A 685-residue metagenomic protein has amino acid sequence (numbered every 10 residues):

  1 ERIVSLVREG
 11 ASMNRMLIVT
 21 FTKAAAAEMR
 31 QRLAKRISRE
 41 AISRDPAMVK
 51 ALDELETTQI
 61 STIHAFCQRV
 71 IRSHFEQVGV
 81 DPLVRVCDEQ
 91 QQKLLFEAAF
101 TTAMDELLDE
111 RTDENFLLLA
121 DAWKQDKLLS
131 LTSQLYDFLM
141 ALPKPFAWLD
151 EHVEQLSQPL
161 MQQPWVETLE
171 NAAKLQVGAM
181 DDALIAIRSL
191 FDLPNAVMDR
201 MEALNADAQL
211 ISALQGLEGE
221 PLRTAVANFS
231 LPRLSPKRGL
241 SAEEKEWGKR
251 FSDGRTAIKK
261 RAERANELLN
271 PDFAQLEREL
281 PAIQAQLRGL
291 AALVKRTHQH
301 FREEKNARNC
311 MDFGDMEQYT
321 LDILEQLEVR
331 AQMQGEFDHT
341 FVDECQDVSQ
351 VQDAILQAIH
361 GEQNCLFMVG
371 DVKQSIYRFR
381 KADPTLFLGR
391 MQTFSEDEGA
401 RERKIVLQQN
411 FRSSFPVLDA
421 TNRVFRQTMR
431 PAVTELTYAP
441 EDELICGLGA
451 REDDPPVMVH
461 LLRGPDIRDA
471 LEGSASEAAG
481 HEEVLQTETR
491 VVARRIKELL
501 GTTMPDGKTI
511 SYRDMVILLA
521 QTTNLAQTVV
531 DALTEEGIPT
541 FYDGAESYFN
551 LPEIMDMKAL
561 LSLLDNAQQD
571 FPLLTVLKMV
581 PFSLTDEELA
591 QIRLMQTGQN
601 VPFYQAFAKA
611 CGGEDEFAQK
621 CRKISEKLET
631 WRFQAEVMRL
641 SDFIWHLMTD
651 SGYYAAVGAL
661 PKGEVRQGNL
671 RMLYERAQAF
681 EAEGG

Functional and structural regions predicted by a protein language model:
E1-G79, G178, D199, E304-G314 (+7 more regions): P-loop NTPase Walker
E1-Q31, Q90, A98, E151 (+11 more regions): Conserved motor-region signature of P-loop NTPase helicases/translocases
A11-N14, D45-E54, Q77-R85, A274-P281 (+2 more regions): Short, charged, low-complexity loops and linkers
T20-A24, I37-E220, L461-R463, T487: Conserved ATP-dependent motor core of P-loop NTPases, especially the RecA-like helicase ATPase domain
L55-R69, A120-P143, L290-R296, M316 (+6 more regions): Core structural elements
T62, L83, C87, D312 (+1 more regions): Phosphate-binding beta-loop-alpha motif at adenosine-nucleotide cofactor sites
C67-E76, Y136-Q163, L222-S241, R255-A274 (+8 more regions): Short, compositionally biased low-complexity segments
L131-C310, R401-E402, T487-R490, Q527 (+2 more regions): Conserved ATP-driven helicase/translocase motor core recognized via long, highly charged RecA-like/P-loop NTPase domain
